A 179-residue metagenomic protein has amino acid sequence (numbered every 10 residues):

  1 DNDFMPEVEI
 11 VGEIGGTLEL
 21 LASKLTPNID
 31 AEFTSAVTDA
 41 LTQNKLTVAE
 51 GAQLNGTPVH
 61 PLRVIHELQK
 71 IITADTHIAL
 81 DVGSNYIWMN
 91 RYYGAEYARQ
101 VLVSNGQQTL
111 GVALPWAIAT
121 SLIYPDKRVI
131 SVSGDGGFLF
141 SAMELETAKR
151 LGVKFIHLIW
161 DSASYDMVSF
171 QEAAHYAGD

Functional and structural regions predicted by a protein language model:
N2-D3, E9-V11, G15-A22, I87-D179: Thiamine diphosphate
P6, G15-L25, K45-Q53: Conserved catalytic alpha/beta core of Sir2/sirtuin-type deacylases, generalized to analogous enzyme cores that bind
P27-L41, T57: Flexible, glycine/charged-enriched surface loops at secondary-structure junctions
A36-V37, E50, Q171-E172: Generic hydrophobic, helix-prone segments enriched in Leu/Val/Ile
L41-P115, T120, D126: Active-site diphosphate/adenylate-binding microenvironment
